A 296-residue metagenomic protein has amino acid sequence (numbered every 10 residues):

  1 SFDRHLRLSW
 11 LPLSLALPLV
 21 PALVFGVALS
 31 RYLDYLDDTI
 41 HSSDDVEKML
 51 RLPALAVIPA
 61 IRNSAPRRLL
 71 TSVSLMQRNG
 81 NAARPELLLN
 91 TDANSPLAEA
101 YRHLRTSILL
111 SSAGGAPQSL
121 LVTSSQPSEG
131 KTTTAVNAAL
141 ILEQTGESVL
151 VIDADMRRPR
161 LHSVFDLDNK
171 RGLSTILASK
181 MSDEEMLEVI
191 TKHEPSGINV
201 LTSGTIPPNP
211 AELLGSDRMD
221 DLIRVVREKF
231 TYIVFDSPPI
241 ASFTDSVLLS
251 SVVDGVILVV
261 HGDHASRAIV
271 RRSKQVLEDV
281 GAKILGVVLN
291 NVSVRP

Functional and structural regions predicted by a protein language model:
S1-R4, S43-D45: Non-transmembrane alpha-helical coiled-coil
F2-L15: Membrane-interface helix-start motif
L13-A135, E143-S148, M156-R158, V164-R171 (+4 more regions): Short boundary/hinge segments that flank catalytic cores
M49-A54, S251-L258: Gly/Ser-rich helix-loop-strand patches that form or flank binding pockets for ribonucleotide-derived cofactors
R171, T175-I206: Nucleotide-state-sensitive switch-loop elements of NTP-binding domains
S203-F243, S250: Phosphate-binding/switch loop-helix module in NTP-utilizing enzymes
Y232, G255-L258, G286: Well-ordered beta-strand positions
S237-S242, V253-R271: Conserved Switch II/interswitch segment of TRAFAC-class P-loop GTPases
